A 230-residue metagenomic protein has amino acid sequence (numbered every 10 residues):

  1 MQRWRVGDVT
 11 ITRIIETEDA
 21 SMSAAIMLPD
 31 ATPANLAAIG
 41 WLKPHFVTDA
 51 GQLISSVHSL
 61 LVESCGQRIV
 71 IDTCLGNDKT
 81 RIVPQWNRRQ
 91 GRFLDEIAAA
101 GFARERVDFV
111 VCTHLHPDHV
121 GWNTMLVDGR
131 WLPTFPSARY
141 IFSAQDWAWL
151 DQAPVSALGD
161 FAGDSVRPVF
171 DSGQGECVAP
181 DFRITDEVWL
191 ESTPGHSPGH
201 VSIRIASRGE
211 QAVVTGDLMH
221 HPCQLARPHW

Functional and structural regions predicted by a protein language model:
M1-A98, R106-F109, E210-G216: Metallo-beta-lactamase
H45-A50, D128-G129, L190-E191: Short, P/G- and charge-enriched loop/turn segments at secondary-structure junctions
L61, E191, V201-C223, P228: Metal-dependent phosphodiesterase/nuclease catalytic metal-binding core
C74-G76, H116, D146, P194 (+2 more regions): Catalytic metal-binding/acid-base residues of hydrolase active sites
I82-P84, V120-R130: Metal-dependent catalytic neighborhoods of phosphoester/phosphodiester hydrolases
R88-F102, R106-D108, M125, T134-S192: Metallo-beta-lactamase
V107-D118: Metallo-beta-lactamase
V120-W122, W189-V201: Active-site glycine- and acidic-residue-rich loops that bind and position anionic ligands or nucleotide-like cofactors
